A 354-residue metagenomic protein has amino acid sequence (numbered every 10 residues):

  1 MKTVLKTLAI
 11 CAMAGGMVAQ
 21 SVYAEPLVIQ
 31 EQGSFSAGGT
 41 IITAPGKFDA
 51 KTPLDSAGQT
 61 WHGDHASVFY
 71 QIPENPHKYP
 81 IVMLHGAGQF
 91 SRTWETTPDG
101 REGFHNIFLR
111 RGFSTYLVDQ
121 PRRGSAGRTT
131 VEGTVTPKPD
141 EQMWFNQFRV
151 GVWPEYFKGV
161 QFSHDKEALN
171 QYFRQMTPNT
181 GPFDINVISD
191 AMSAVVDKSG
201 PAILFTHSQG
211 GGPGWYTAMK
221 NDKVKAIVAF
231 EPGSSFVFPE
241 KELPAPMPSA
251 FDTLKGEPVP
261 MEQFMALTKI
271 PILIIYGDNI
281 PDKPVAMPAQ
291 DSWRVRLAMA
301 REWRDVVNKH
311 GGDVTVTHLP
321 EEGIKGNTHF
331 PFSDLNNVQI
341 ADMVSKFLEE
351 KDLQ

Functional and structural regions predicted by a protein language model:
Y23-P76: N-terminal cap/lid segment of alpha/beta-hydrolase-fold proteins
K78-A87: Short beta-strand element of the alpha/beta-hydrolase
R101-G127: Conserved alpha/beta-hydrolase
P182-I203: Conserved acidic catalytic loop of the alpha/beta-hydrolase fold
F205-G214: Gly/Ala-rich beta-loop-alpha elbow adjacent to hydrolase catalytic centers
D222-F238: A conserved short beta-strand
S234-G311, T315-T317: The feature captures the conserved acid-bearing segment of alpha/beta-hydrolase catalytic domains
G326, F330-Q354: Catalytic active-site module of serine/aspartate enzymes centered on a nucleophile-bearing elbow/loop
